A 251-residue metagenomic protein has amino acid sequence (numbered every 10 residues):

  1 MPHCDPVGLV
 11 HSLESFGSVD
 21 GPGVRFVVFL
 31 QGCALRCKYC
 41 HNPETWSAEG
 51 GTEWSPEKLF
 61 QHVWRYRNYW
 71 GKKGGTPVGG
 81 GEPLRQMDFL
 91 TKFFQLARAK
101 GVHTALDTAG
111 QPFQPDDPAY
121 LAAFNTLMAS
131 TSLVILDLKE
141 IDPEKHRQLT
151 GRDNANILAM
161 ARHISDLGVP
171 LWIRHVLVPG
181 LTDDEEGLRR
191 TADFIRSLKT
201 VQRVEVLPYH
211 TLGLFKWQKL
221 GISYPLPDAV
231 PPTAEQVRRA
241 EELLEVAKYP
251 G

Functional and structural regions predicted by a protein language model:
M1-L30, L35-G50, R65-K72: N-terminal [4Fe-4S]-dependent radical SAM core
M1-V19, W172, L177-G251: Auxiliary Fe-S-binding modules of radical SAM enzymes
V27, Q31-A34, E53, E185 (+1 more regions): Electropositive phosphate-/nucleotide-binding environments in soluble metabolic enzymes
E44-A48, R147-D153, G221-A229: Short glycine-enriched, charge-decorated loop/helix-capping segments at active-site entrances that position
G51-H62: Short cysteine/histidine-rich metal-coordination sites, predominantly Zn2+-binding motifs
F60, W64-N68, K72-G75, L84-L207 (+1 more regions): Conserved AdoMet/S-adenosylmethionine-binding subsite of the radical SAM
